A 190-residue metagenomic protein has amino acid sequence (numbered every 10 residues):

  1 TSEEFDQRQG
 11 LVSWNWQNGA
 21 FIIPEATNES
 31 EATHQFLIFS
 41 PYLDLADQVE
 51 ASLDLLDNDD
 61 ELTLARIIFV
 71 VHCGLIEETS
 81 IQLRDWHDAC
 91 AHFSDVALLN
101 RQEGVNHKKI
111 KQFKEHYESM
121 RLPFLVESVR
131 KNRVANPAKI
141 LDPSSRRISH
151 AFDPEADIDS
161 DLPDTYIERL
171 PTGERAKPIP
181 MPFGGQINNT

Functional and structural regions predicted by a protein language model:
T1, N15-Q17, F36-I38, A46-A65 (+2 more regions): P-loop NTP-binding module
T1-T33: Extended, compositionally biased accessory segments flanking or bridging domains
Q7, I38, L43-L45, M120 (+2 more regions): Detector for methionine-enriched segments
G10, G19, G74, G104 (+2 more regions): Residue-identity detector for glycine
L11-I23, R66, V126-V134: A generic structural motif
N15-N18, N28, N58, N100 (+4 more regions): Detector for Asparagine
E29-A32, S40-R121, L125: Phosphate/Mg2+-binding loops and adjacent switch elements in nucleotide/diphosphate-handling enzyme cores
N106-T190: C-terminal accessory "lid"/substrate-recognition subdomains
